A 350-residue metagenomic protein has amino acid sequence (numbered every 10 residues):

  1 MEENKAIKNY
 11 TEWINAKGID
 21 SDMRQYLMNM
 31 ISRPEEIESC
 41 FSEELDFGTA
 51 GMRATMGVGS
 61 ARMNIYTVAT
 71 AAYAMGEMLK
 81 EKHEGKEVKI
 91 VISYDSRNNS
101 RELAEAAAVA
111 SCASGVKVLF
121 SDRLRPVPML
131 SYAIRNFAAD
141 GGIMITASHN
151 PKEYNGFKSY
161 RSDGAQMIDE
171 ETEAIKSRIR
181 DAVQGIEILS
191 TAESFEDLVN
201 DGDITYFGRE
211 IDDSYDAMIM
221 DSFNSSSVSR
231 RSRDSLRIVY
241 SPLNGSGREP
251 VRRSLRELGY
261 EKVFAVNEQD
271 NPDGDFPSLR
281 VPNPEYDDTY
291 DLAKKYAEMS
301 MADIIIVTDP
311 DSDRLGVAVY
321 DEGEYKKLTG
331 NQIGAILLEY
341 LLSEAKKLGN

Functional and structural regions predicted by a protein language model:
E2-A107, L198-V199, I204-S235, S246: An N-terminal, well-structured beta->alpha segment
W13-K17, M30-R33, M75-K82, S114 (+9 more regions): Change "in soluble alpha/beta enzymes" to "in soluble alpha/beta proteins
I14, E36-F41, L45, N155-D291 (+1 more regions): Gly/Ser/Thr-enriched, mixed-charge loops and adjacent short helices that form phosphate/oxyanion-binding elements
R62-Y66, Y94-N98, E102, V118-R125 (+6 more regions): Alpha-helix capping and helix-loop boundary segments enriched in small/acidic/polar residues
V91-Y154, E261-V317: N-terminal small/polar loop signature for handling phosphorylated ligands or for N-terminal nucleophile
A106-S114, F137, K158-Q166, R253-E261 (+1 more regions): A glycine- and small-aliphatic-rich helix-loop capping segment at beta-alpha/alpha-beta transitions that lines
D122, A182-R209, D321-N350: Proline/glycine-rich low-complexity loops and linkers
I143, S148, N155-I179, L315-S343: Glycine-rich phosphate-binding loop of actin/hexokinase-like ATP-binding domains
